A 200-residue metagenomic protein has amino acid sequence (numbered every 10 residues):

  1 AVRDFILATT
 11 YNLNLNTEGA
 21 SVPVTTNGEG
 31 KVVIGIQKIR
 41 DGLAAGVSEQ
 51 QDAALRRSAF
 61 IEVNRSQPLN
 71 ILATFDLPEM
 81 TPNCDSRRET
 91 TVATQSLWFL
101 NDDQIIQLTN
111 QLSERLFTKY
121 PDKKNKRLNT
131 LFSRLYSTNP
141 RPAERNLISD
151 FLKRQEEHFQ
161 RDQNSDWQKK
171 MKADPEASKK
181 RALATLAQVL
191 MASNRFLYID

Functional and structural regions predicted by a protein language model:
A1-L135, N139, K179-T185, V189-D200: An acidic, gly/pro-interrupted, aromatic-rich
L13, D103, Q155-D162: A short secondary-structure junction motif
N139, A143-R145: Extended, well-ordered alpha-helical scaffold/bundle regions in very large, multi-domain proteins
N146-E157: Amphipathic alpha-helical segments that form the core helices of the histone-fold
H158-A187: Charge-dense polyanion-binding interfaces
